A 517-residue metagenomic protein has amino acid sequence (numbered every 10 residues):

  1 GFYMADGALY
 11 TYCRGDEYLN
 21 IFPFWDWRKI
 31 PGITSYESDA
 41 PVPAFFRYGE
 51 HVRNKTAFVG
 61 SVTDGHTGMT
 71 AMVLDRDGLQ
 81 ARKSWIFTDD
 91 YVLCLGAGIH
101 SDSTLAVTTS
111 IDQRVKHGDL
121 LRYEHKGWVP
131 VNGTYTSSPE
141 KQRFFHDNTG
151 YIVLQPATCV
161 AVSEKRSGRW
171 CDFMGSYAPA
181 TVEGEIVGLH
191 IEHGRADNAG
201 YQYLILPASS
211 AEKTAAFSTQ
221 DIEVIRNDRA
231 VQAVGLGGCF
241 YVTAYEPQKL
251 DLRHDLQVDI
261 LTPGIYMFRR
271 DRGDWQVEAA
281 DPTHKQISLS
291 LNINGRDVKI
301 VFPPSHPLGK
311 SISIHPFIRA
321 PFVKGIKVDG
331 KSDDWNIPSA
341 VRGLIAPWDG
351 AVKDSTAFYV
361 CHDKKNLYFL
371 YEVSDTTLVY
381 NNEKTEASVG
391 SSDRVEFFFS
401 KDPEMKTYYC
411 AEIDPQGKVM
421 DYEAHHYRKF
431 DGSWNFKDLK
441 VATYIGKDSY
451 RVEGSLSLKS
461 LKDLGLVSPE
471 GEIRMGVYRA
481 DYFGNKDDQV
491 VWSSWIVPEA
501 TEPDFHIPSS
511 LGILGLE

Functional and structural regions predicted by a protein language model:
G1-Q276, A280-S288, N294-D297, P316: Extended polysaccharide-engagement surfaces of secreted carbohydrate-active enzymes
G32, G309, S468-E472: Glycine-centered loop/turn motifs
Y91-C94, N198-Q202, D274, P307-S311 (+4 more regions): Intrinsic-disorder/low-complexity, polar/charged segments enriched in Ser/Thr/Lys/Arg/Asp/Glu/Gln
L105-I111, I287-L291, V379-E383, Y409 (+1 more regions): Short, hydrophobic/aromatic beta-strand segments
I293-G295, E386-A387: Short, solvent-exposed amphipathic alpha-helical segments in soluble enzyme and RNA/protein-processing domains
V298-I314: Intrinsically disordered, low-complexity Pro/Gly/Ser/Thr-rich segments with frequent PxxP/GP/PP motifs and embedded
P316-E517: Structural preference for beta-rich elements and adjacent junctions enriched in aromatics
